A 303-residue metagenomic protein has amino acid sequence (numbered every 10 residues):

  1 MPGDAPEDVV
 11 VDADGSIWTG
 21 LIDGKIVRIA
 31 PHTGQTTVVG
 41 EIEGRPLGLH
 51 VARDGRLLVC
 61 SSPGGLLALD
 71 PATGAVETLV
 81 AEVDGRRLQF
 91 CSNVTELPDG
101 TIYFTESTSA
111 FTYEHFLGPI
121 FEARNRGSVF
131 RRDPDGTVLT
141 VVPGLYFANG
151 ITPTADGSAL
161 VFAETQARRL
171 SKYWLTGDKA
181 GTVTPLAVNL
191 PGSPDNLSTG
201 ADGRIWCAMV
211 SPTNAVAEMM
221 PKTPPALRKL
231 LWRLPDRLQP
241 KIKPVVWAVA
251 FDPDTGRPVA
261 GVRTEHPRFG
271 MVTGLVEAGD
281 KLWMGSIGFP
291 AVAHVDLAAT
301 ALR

Functional and structural regions predicted by a protein language model:
M1-R303: Sequence-structural signature of mature extracellular/luminal beta-sheet repeat domains, prominently beta-propellers
